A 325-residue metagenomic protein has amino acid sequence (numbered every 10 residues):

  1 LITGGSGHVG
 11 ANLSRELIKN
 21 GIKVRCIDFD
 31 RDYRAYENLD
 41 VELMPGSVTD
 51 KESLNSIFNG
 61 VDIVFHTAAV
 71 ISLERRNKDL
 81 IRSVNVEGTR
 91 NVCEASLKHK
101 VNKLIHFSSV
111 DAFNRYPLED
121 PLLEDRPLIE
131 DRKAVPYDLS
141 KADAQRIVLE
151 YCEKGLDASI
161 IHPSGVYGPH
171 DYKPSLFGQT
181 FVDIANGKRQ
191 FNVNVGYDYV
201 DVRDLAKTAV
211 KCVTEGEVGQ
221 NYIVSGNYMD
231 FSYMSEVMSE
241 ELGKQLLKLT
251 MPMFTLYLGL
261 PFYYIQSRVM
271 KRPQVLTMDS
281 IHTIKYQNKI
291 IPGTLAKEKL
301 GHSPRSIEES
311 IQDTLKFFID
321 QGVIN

Functional and structural regions predicted by a protein language model:
L1-N20: N-terminal Rossmann NAD(P)H-binding glycine-rich loop of SDR-like oxidoreductase domains
V41-E87, A95: NAD(P)H-binding glycine-rich loop region in Rossmannoid oxidoreductase-like domains and their noncatalytic homologs
E87-Y137: Conserved Rossmann-fold NAD(P)-dependent oxidoreductase catalytic core, especially the SDR/UDP-sugar
N91, D143, P174-L176, V193-V213 (+1 more regions): Substrate-positioning beta->alpha
K133-S159: Active-site Tyr-X1-5-Lys
K154-I160, S164-D198: NAD(P)-dependent short-chain dehydrogenase/reductase
R189-V193, Y199-D204, M253-K299: A hydrophobic C-terminal alpha-helical subdomain
T208-V275, G293, S306-N325: Mid/C-terminal beta-alpha module of Rossmann-like enzyme folds, strongest in SDR-family dehydrogenases/epimerases
